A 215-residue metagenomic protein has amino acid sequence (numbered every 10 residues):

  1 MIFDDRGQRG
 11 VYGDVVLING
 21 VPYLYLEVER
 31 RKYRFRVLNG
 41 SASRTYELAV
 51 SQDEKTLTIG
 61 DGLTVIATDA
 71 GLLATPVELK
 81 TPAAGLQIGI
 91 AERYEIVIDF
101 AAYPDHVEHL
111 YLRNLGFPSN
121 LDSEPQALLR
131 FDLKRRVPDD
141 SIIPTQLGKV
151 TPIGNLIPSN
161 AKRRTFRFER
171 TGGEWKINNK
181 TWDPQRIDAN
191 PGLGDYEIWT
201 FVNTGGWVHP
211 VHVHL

Functional and structural regions predicted by a protein language model:
M1-G154: Histidine- and aromatic-rich segments of cupredoxin/plastocyanin-like copper-binding domains
P152-P158, K162-L215: C-terminal substrate/ligand-recognition segments
